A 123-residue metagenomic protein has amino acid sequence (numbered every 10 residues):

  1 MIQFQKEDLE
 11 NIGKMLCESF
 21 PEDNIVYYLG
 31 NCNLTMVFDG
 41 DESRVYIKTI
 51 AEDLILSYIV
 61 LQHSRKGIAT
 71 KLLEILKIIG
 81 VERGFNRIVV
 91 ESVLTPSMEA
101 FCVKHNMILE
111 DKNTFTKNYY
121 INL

Functional and structural regions predicted by a protein language model:
M1-V26: Short amphipathic alpha-helix that is part of the acyltransferase structural core
F20-Y28, N106-N113: Short secondary-structure junctions
C32-D53, S57-Y58: A conserved beta-strand-loop-helix scaffold within acyl/acetyltransferase catalytic domains
S57-K66: A short, internal acetyl-CoA/4′-phosphopantetheine-binding micro-motif in the GNAT/acyltransferase core
K66-I78: Conserved acetyl-CoA-binding loop-helix of GNAT-fold acetyltransferases
G80-V93: Conserved GNAT acetyl-CoA-binding A-motif
E91, N106-I121: Conserved catalytic-core motifs of GNAT/GCN5-like acyltransferases
F101-V103: Conserved active-site tyrosine of GNAT-family acetyltransferases
